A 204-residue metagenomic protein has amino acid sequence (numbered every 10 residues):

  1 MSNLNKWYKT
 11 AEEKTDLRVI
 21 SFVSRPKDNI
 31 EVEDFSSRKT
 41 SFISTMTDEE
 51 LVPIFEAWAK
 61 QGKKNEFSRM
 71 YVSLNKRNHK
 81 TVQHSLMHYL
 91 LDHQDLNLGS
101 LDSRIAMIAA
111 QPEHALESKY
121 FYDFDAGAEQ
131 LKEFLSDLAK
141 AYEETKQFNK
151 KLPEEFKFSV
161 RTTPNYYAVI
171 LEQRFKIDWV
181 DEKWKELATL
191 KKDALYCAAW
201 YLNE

Functional and structural regions predicted by a protein language model:
M1-T163, D181, L202-E204: Signature for HUH/AEP ssDNA processing cores
K119-F121, Y166, K192-Y196: Generic hydrophobic/packing signal
P164-E172: Beta-rich nucleic-acid/ligand-interaction surfaces
L171-W179: Helix N-cap motif at beta-to-alpha junctions
E182-E204: Flexible phosphate-binding patches that engage nucleotides and nucleic acids
